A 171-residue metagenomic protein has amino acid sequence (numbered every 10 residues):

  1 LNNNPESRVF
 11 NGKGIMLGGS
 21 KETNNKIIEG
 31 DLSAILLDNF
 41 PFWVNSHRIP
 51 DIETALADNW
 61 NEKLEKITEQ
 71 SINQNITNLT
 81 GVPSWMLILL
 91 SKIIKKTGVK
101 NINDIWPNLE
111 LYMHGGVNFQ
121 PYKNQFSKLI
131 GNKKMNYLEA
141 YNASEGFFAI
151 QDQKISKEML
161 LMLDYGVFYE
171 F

Functional and structural regions predicted by a protein language model:
L1-F171: Active-site phosphate/ATP/adenylate-binding loop shared across adenylate-forming ligases
